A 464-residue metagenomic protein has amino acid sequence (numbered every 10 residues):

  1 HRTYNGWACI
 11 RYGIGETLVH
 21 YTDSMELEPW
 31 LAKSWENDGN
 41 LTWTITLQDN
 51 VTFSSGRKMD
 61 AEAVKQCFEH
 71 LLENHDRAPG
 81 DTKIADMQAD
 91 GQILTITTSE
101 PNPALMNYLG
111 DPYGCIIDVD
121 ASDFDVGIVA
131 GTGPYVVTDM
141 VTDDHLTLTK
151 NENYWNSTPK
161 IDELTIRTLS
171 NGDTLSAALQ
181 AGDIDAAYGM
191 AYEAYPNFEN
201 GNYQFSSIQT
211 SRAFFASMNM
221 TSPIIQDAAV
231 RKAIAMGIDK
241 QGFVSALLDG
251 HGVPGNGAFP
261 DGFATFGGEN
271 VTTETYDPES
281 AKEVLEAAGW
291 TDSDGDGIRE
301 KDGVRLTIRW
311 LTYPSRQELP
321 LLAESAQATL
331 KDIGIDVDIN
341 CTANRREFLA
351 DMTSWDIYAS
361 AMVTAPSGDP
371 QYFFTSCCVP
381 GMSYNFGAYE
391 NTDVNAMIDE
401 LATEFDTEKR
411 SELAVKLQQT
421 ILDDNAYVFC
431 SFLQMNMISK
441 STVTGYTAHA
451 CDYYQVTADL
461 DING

Functional and structural regions predicted by a protein language model:
H1-G39, A130-G131, C451: N-terminal lobe/hinge region of extracytoplasmic solute-binding protein
T22, E26, N107-P159, E163 (+3 more regions): Gly/Pro-rich hinge or "lid" segments in bacterial periplasmic/extracellular proteins
K33-H75, I224: Aromatic- and charge-enriched surface segment that lines or borders ligand/interaction sites
E36-D38, A78-V119: Surface-exposed binding/hinge segments that line and control ligand-binding clefts or catalytic entry sites
Q48, T149-Y154, T210-A233, G237 (+5 more regions): A bilobed periplasmic-binding-protein/Venus flytrap-type ligand-binding module shared by bacterial periplasmic
A78, D86-Q88, T138-T147, T165-S222 (+2 more regions): Extracellular/periplasmic solute-recognition and catalytic clefts
Q226-Q327, K416: Append "and occasionally in soluble cytosolic enzymes with long acidic Gly/Pro-rich linkers
I238-G267, E318-Q327, L349-G464: Detector for C-terminal structural segments
